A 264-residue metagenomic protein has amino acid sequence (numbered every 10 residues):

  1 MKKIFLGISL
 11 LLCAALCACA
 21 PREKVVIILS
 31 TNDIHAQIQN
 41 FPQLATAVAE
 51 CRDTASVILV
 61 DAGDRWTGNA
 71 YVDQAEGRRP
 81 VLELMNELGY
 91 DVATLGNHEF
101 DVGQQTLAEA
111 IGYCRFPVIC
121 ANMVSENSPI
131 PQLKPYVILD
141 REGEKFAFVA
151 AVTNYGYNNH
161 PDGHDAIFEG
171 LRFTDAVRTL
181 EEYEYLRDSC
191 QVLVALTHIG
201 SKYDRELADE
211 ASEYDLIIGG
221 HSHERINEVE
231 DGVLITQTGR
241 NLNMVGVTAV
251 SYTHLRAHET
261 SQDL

Functional and structural regions predicted by a protein language model:
M1-I4: Positively charged n-region of N-terminal signal peptides that target proteins for export
L6-C17: Sec-dependent N-terminal signal peptides of Gram-positive bacterial secreted proteins and lipoproteins
L16-A20, E259: Short stretches within intrinsically disordered, low-complexity N-terminal or propeptide regions
A20-L255: Acidic, metal/ion-coordinating pockets
H254-L264: Single conserved hydrophobic/aromatic residue that forms the stacking wall/gate of nucleotide- or nucleobase-binding
